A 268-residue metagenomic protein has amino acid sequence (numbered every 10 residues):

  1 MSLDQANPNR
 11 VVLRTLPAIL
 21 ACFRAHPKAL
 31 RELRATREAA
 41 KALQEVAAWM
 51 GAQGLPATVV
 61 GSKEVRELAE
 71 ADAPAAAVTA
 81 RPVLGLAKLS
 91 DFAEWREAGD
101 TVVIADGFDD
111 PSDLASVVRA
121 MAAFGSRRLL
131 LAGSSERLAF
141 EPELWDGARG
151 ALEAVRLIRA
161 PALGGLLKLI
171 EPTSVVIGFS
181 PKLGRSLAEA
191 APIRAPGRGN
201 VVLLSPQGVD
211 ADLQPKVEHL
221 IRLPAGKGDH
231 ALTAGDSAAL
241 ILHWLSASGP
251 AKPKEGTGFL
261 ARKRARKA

Functional and structural regions predicted by a protein language model:
M1-R14, A76: Acidic/glycine-enriched edge-of-secondary-structure segments
D4, L13, P17-L20, R24-K28 (+8 more regions): RNA substrate-binding interface of SAM-dependent RNA methyltransferases
P8-L20, R81-S90: Short N-terminal or domain-adjacent regulatory/targeting segments
L20, V78, A123, F140-G150 (+1 more regions): Structured adenosyl-cofactor binding patch, chiefly the S-adenosyl-L-methionine
L43-G51, L68-P74: N-terminal beta-loop-helix "entrance" segment that forms/cooperates in small-molecule cofactor or anionic ligand
T58, K63-A98, E141-D212: S-adenosyl-L-methionine/SAH cofactor-binding core of RNA-modifying enzymes
V60-G61, D106, A132-G133, P161 (+1 more regions): Short beta->alpha connector loops at strand-helix junctions that form conserved, small/polar/Pro-enriched
